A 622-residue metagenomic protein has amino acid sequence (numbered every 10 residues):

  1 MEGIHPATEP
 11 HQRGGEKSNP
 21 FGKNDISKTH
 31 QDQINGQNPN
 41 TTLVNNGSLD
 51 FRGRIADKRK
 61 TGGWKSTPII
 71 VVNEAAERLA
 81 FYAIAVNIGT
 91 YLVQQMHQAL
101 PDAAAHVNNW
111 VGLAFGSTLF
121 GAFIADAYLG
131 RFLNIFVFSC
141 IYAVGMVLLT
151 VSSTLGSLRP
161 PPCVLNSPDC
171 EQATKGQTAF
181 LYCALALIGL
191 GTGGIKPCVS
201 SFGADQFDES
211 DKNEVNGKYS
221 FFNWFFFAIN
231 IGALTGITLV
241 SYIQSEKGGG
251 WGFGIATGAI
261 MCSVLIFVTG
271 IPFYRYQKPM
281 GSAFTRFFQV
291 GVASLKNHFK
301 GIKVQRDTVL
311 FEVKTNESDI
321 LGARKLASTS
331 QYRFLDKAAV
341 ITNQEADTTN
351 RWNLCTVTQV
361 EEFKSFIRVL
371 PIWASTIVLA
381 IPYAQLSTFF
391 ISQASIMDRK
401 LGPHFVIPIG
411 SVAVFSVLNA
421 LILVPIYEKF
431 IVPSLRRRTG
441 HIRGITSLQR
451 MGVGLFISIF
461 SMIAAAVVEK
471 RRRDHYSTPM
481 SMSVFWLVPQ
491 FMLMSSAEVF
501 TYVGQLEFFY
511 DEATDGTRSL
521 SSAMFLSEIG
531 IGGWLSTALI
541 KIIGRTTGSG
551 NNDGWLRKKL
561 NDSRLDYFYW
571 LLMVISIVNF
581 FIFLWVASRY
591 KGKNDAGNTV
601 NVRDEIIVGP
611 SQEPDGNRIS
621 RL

Functional and structural regions predicted by a protein language model:
E2-C163, E171-L622: Hydrophobic transmembrane alpha-helices of multi-pass solute transporters/permeases
